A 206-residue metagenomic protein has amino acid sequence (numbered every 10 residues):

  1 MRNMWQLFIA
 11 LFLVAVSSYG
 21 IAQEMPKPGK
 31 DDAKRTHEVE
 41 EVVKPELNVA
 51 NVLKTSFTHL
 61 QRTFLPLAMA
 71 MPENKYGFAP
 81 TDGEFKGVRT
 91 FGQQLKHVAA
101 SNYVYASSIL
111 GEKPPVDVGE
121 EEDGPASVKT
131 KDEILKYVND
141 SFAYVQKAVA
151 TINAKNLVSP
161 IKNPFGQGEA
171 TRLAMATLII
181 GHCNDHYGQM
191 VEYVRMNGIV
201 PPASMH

Functional and structural regions predicted by a protein language model:
M1-F8: Bacterial N-terminal signal peptides that target proteins for export
F8-S18: Bacterial N-terminal signal peptides
Q23-T55, A100-G168, N197-H206: Short, helix-capping/interhelical loops that line the mouth of catalytic, cofactor-, or ligand-binding pockets
T58, R62-L65, G77-E121, K162-H206: Short, contiguous alpha-helical
H59, T63-P66, A70, D140 (+2 more regions): Solvent-exposed, charged/polar functional surfaces in cytosolic regulatory/catalytic domains
